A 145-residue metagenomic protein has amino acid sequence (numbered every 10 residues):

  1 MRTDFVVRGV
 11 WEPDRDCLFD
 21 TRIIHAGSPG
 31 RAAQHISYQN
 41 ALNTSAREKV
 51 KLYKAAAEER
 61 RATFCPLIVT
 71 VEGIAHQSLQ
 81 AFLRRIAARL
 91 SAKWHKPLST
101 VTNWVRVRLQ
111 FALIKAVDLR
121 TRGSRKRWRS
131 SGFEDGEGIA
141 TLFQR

Functional and structural regions predicted by a protein language model:
M1-T3, G9-C17, I23-R145: Non-catalytic C-terminal interaction segments of nucleic acid-processing enzymes
